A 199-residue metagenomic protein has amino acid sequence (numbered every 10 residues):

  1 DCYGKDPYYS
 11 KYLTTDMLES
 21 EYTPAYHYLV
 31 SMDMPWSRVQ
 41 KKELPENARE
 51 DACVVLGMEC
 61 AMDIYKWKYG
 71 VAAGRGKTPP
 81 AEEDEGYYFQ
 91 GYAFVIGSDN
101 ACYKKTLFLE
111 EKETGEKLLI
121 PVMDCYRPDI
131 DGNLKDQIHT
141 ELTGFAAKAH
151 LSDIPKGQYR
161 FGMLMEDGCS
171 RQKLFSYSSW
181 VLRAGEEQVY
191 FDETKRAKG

Functional and structural regions predicted by a protein language model:
D1-K5: Catalytic core of nucleotide-sugar-dependent glycosyltransferases
P7-G199: Basic, ligand-binding patches in group-transfer machinery, especially extracytoplasmic/periplasmic segments
